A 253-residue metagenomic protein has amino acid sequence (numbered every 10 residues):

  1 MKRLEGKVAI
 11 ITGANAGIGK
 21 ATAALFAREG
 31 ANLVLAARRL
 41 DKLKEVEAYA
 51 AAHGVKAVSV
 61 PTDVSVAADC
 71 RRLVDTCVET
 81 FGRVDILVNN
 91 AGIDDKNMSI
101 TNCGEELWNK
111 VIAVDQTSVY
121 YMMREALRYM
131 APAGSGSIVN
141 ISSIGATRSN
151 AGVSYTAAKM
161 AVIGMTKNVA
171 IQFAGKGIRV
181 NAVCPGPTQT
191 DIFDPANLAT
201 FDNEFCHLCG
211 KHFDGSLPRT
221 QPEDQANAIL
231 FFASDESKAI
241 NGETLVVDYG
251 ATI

Functional and structural regions predicted by a protein language model:
V8, N15-A16: Conserved glycine-rich cofactor-binding loop
L40, P61-L73, E105, E223: The beta1-alpha1 cofactor-binding region of Rossmann-like NAD(H)/NADP(H)-dependent oxidoreductases
M98-I100, G104-N109, C209: Substrate-binding pocket helix/loop in short-chain dehydrogenase/reductase
Y120-L127, S135, P218-V247, T252: C-terminal substrate-recognition "lid" of short-chain dehydrogenase/reductases
V139-A161, T166-K167, I171-G175, P187-T188: Catalytic loop of short-chain dehydrogenase/reductase
A174, R179, I240-G242: Short, small/polar-rich loop/turn modules that mediate ligand/substrate recognition or access, typified
F201-D224: Catalytic Tyr-x(3-8)-Lys segment
